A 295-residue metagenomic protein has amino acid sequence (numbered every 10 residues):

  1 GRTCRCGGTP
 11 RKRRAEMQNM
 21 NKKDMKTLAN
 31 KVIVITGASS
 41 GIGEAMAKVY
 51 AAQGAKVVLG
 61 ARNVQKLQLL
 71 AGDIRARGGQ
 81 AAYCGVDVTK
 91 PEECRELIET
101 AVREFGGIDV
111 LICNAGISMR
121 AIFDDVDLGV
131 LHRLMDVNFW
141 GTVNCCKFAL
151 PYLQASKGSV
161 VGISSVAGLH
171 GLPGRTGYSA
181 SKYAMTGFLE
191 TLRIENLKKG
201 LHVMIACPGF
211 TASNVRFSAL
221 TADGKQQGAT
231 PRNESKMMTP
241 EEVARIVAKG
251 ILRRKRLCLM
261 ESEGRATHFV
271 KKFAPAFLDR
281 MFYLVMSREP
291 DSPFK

Functional and structural regions predicted by a protein language model:
V32, S39-S40: Conserved glycine-rich cofactor-binding loop
Q53-L70: Conserved glycine-rich Rossmann-like NAD(P)H-binding loop of the short-chain dehydrogenase/reductase
V64, G85-E96, L128: The beta1-alpha1 cofactor-binding region of Rossmann-like NAD(H)/NADP(H)-dependent oxidoreductases
C94, I122-F123, D127-R133: Substrate-binding pocket helix/loop in short-chain dehydrogenase/reductase
C146, S181: Active-site helix of classical SDR
S165: Residue(s) in the substrate-gating loop at a strand-loop-helix junction that position the organic substrate next
K198-S262: SDR active-site lid
